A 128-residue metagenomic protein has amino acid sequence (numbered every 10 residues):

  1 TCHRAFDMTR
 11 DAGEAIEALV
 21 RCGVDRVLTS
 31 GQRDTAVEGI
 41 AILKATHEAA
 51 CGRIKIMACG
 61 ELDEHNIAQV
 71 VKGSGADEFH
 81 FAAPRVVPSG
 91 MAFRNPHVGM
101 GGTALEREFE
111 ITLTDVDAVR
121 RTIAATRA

Functional and structural regions predicted by a protein language model:
T1-R10, D25-V37, K55-C59: Catalytic beta/alpha-barrel core
F6-T9, A82, P96, T112: Generic signature of intrinsically disordered, low-complexity segments enriched in small/polar residues
D7-C22, T46-A58, L62-F81: Catalytic cores of alpha/beta
G13-E14, E38-A41: Generic recognition of short, well-ordered alpha-helical segments
V20-V27, G102: Short, charge- and proline-biased low-complexity linear segments that act as flexible interaction/docking motifs
V24-G39, S74-P96: Glycine-rich phosphate-binding active-site loops on the catalytic face of alpha/beta enzymes
L28-Q32, R53-L62, P84-P88, A104-L113: Short, basic, helix/turn surface patches
I40-A49, Q69-S74, P88-A128: C-terminal helical cap(s) of enzyme catalytic domains, especially alpha/beta-barrels
